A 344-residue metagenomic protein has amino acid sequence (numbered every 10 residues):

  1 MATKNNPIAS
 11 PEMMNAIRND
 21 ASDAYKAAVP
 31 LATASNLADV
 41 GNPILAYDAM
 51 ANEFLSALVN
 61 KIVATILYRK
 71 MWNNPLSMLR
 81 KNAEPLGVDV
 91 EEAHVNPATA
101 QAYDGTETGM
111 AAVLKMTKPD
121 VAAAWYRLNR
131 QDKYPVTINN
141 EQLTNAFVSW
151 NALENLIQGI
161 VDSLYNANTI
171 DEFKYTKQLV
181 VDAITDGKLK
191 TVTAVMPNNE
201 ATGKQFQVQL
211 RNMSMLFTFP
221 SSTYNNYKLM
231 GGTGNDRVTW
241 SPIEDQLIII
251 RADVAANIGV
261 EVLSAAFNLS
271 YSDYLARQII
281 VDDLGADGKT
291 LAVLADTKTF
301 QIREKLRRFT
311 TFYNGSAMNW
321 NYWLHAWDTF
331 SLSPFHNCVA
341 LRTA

Functional and structural regions predicted by a protein language model:
M1-T65, R69, N73, L263-A344: Extended, compositionally biased alpha-helical segments that mediate assembly or anchoring
A51-N52, K177, G203: Alpha-helix initiation and N-capping motif
A51-V136: Assembly/oligomerization interface modules of large self-assembling protein complexes
I62, L164, N168, S214-F217: Hydrophobic, Leu/Ile/Phe/Ala-enriched alpha-helical segments that form helix-helix packing faces
M71-L79, I170-T176, V180-D186, Y224-M230: Short glycine-rich, low-complexity/disordered patches
P119-L189, Y322-L324: Long, contiguous amphipathic alpha-helices that act as assembly "spine/axial" helices in icosahedral shell and virion
V181-K204: Catalytic cofactor-binding cores of redox enzymes
A201-F309: Extended oligomerization regions of viral-like shell subunits
